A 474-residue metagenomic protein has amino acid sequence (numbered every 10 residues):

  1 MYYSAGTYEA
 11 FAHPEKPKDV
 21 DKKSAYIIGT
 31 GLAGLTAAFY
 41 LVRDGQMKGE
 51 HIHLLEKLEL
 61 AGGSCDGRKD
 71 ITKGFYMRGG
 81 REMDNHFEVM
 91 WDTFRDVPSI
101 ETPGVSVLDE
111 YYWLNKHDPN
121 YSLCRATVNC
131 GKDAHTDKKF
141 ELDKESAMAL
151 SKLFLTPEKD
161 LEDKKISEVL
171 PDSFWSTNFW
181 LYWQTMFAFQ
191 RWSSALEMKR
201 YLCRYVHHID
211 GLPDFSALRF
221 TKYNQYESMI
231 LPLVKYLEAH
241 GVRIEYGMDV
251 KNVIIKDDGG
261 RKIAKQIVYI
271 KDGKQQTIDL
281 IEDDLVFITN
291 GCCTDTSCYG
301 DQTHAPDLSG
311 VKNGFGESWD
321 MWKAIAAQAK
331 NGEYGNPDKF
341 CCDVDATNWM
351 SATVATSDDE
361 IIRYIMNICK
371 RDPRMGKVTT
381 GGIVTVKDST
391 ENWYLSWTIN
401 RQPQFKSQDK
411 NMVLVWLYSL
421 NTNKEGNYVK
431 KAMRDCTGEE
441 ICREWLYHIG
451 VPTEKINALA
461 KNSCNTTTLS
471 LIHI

Functional and structural regions predicted by a protein language model:
M1-A25, R43-G49: Extreme N-terminal leader/targeting segments of oxidoreductases
G29-G31: Glycine-rich Rossmann-fold phosphate-binding loop(s) that bind the pyrophosphate of adenine dinucleotide cofactors
G34: N-terminal Rossmann-fold NAD(P) dinucleotide-binding loop
V42-R68: Glycine-rich FAD pyrophosphate-binding loop
T72-W113: Conserved FAD-binding subdomain of flavin-dependent enzymes
I100-H207, R219-F220: Rossmann-like flavin
V206-D284, N290: Helical element adjacent to the flavin cofactor pocket in flavoenzyme catalytic cores
V206-T221, D283-L285, N290-L471: C-terminal segments that line or cap access tunnels to active or ligand-binding sites in enzymes and enzyme-associated
